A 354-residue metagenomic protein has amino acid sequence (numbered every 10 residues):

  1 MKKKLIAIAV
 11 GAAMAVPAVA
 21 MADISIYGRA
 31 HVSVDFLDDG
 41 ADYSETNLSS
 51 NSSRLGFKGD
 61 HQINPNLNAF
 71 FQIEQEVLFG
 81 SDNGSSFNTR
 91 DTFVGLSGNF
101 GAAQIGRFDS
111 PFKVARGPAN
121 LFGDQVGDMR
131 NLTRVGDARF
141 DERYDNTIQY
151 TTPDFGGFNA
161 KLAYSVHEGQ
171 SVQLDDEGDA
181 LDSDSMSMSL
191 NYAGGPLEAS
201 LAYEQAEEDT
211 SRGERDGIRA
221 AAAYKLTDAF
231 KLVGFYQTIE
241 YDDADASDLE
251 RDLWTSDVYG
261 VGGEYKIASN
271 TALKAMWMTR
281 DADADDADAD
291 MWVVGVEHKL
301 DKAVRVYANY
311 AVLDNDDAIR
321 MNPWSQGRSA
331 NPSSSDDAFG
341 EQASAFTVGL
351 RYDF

Functional and structural regions predicted by a protein language model:
M1-D23: Gram-negative bacterial Sec-dependent N-terminal signal peptides
G11, G56-K58, F93-G95, Q149-T151 (+7 more regions): Outer-membrane beta-barrel architecture
D23-D35, S44-G169, D182, N191-E198: Outer membrane beta-barrel
I24, I63-A69, F100-Q104, G157-A160 (+5 more regions): Repeated loop/turn-to-beta-strand initiation elements of outer-membrane beta-barrel proteins
V32-D38, Q75-F79, D109-P111, Y164-E168 (+6 more regions): Transmembrane beta-strands of outer-membrane beta-barrel pores
Y43-S53, F87-R90, E142-N146, D182-M186 (+4 more regions): Residues that define the transmembrane beta-barrel architecture of outer-membrane proteins
L181-V293, H298: Detector for outer-membrane/organellar transmembrane beta-barrel domains, recognizing the amphipathic beta-strand
Y265, V294, H298-L300, V312 (+1 more regions): Outer-membrane beta-barrel "beta-signal"
